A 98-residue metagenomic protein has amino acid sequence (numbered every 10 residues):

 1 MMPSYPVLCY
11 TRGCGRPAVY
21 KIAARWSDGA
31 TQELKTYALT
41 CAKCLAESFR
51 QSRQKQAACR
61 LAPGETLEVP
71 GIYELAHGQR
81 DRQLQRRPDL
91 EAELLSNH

Functional and structural regions predicted by a protein language model:
M1-P3, S52-H98: Short, intrinsically disordered terminal segments enriched in charged and Pro/Gly residues
M1-V7, C41: Generic detector of contiguous secondary-structure segments
Y5-Q32: Short recognition patches in nucleic-acid-associated and regulatory proteins
W26, T31, Y37-L39, Q56-A58 (+1 more regions): General N-terminal targeting signals
K35-L61: Short metal-binding segments enriched for Cys and/or His
